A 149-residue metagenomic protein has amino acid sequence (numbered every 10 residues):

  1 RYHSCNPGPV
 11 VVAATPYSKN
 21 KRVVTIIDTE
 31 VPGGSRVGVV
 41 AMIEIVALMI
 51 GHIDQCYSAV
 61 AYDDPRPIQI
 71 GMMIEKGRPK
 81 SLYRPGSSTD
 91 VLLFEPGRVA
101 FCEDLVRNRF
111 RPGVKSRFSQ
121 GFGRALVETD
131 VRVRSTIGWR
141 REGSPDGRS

Functional and structural regions predicted by a protein language model:
R1-S149: Contiguous, well-folded functional domains in the mature portion of proteins
